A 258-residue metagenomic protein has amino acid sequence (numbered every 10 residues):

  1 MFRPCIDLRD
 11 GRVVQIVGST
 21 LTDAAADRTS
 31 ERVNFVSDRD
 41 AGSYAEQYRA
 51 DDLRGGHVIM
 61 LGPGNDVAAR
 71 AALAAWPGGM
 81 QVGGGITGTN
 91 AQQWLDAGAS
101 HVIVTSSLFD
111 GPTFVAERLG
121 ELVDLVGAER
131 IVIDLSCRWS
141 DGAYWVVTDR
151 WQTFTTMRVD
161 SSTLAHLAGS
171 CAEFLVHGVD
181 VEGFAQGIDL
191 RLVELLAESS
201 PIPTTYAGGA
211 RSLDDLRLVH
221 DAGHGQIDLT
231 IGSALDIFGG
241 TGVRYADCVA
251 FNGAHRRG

Functional and structural regions predicted by a protein language model:
M1-C5, R54-H57, G79-Q81, S100-I103 (+5 more regions): Structural preference for beta-strand elements that scaffold enzyme active sites
I6-D7, Y48, G56, W94 (+5 more regions): Conserved, mostly hydrophobic/aromatic
R9-A24, R28, L95-E182: Conserved anion-binding
D23-A25, S37-L95: N-terminal active-site wall of soluble small-molecule enzyme domains
G42-E46, A69-L73, A91, A116-V123 (+4 more regions): Generic structural signal for well-ordered alpha-helices, preferentially at hydrophobic/aromatic core positions
D52-A68, S106-P112, V176-A185: Glycine-rich, proline-tolerant flexible connector loops at the mouths of alpha/beta enzymes
V67-V102, R191-L229, Y245: Catalytic cores of alpha/beta
F114-L125, L216-G258: C-terminal helical cap(s) of enzyme catalytic domains, especially alpha/beta-barrels
